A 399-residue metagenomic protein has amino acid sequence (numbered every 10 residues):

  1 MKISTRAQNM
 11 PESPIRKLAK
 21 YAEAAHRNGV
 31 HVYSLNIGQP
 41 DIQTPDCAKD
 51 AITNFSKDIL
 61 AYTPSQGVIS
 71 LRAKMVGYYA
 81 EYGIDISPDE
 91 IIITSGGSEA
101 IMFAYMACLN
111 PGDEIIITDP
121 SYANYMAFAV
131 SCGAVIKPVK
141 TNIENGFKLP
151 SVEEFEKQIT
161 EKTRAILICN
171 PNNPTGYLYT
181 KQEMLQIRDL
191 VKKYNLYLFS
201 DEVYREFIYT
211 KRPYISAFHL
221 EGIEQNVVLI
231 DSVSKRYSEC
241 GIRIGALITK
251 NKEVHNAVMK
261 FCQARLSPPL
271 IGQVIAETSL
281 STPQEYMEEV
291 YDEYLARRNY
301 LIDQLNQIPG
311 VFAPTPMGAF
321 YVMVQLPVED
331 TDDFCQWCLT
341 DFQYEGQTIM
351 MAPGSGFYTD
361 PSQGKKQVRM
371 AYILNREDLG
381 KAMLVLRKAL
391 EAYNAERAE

Functional and structural regions predicted by a protein language model:
I3, A7-S13, L18-H31, I37-F55 (+1 more regions): PLP-dependent class I/II
D58: Basic nucleic-acid-binding alpha-helical/helix-turn surface characteristic of O6-alkylguanine DNA
Y62-S95: Conserved N-terminal alpha-helix of the aminotransferase class I/II PLP-enzyme fold
